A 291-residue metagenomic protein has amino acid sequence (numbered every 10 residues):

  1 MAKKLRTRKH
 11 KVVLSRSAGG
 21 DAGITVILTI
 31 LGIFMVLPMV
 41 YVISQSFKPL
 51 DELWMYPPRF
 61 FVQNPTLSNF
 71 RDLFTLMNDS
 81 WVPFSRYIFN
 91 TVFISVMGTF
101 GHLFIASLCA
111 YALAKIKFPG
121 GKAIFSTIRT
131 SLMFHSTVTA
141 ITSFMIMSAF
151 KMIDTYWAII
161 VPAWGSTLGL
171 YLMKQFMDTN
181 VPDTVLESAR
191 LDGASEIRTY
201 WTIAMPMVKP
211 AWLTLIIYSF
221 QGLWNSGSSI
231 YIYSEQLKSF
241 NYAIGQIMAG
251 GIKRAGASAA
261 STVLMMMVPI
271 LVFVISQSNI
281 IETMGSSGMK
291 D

Functional and structural regions predicted by a protein language model:
A2-D291: A hydrophobic, multi-pass inner-membrane permease signature
